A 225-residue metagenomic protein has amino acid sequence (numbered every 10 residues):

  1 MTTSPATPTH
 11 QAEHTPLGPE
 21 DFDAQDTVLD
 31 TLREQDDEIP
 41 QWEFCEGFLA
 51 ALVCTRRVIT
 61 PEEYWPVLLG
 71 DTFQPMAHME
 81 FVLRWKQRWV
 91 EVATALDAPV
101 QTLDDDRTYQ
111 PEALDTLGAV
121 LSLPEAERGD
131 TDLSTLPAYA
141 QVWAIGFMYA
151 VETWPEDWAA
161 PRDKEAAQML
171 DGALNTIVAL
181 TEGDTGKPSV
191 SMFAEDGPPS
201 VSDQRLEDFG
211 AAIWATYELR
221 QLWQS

Functional and structural regions predicted by a protein language model:
M1-A144, M148-S225: Domain-length accessory/inserted modules outside core catalytic folds
